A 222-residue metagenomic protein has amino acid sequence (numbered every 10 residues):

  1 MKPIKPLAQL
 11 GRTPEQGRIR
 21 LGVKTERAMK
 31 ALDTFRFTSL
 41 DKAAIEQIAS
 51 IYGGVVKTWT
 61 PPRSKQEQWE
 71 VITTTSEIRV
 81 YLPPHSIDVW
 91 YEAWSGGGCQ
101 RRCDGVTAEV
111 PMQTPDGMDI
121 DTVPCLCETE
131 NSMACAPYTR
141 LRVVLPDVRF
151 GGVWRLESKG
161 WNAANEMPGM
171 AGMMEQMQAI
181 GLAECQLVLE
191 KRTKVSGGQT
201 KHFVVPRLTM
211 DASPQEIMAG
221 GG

Functional and structural regions predicted by a protein language model:
M1-D147, Q199-K201: OB-fold ssDNA-binding interfaces and closely related basic DNA-contact patches used across DNA replication/repair
E130-S213: Extended serine/threonine-enriched, polar tracts that run as long, contiguous segments within proteins
P214-G222: Extended, charge-rich, solvent-exposed interface segments
